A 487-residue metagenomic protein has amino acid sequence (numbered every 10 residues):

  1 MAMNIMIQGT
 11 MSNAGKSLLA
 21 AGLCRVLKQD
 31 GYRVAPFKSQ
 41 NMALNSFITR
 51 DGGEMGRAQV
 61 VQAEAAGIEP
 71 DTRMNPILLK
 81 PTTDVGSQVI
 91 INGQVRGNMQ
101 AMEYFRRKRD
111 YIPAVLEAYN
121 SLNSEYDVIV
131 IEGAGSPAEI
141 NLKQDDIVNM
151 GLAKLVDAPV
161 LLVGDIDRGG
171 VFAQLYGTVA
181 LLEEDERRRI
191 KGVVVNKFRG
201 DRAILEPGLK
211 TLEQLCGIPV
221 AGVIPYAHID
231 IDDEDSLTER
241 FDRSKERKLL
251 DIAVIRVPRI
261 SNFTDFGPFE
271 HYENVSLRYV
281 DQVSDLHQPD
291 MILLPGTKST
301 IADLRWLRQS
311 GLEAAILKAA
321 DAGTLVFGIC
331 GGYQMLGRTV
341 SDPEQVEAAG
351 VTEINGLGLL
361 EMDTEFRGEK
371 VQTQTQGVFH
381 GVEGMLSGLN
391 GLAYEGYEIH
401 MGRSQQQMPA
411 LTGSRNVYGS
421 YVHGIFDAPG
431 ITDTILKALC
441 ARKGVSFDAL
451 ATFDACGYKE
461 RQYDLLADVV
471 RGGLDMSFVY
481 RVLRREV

Functional and structural regions predicted by a protein language model:
A2-K318, L325, D342, G368 (+1 more regions): Flexible phosphate-sensing "switch/lid" loops adjacent to ATP/NTP-binding sites across phosphate-transfer
C330: Catalytic nucleophile serine of serine hydrolases, specifically the conserved "nucleophile elbow" pentapeptide
G337-L392: A conserved active-site-flanking secondary-structure segment within enzyme catalytic domains
